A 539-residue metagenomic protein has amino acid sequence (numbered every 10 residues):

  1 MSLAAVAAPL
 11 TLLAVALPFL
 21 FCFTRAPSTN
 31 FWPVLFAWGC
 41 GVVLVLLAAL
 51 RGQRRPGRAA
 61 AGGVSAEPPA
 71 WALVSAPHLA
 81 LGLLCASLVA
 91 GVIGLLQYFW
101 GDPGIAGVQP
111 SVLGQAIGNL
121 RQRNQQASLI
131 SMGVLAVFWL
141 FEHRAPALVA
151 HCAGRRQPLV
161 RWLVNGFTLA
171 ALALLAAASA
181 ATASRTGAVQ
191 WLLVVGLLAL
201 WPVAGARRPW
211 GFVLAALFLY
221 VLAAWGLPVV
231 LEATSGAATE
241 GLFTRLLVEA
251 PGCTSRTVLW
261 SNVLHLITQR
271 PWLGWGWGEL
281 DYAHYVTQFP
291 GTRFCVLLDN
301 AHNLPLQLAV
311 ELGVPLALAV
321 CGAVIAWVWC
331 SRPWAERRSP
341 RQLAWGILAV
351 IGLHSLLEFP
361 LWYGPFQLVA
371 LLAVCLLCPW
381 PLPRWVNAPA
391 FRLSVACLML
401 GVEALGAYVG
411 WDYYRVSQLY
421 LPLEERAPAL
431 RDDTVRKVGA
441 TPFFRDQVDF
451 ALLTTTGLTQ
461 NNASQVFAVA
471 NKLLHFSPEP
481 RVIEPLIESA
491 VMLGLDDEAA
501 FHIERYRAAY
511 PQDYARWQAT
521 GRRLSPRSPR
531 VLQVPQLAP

Functional and structural regions predicted by a protein language model:
M1, R55-S75, A145-V164, W385-P389: Membrane-interfacial, low-structure loops and terminal tails that flank and connect transmembrane helices in multi-pass
V6-T24, A37-R51, P77-V112, G118-G205 (+4 more regions): Alpha-helical transmembrane segments of multi-pass inner-membrane proteins
V112-A127, V248-T257, L298-E311: Short aromatic-rich membrane-water interface segments that cap or initiate transmembrane helices in multi-pass membrane
Q122, S255-L298, P305, G313-L318: TM-adjacent membrane-interface loops and short helices in multi-pass inner/ER membrane proteins
A136, Q190-V195, R338-R392: Transmembrane alpha-helices of multi-pass inner-membrane enzymes
S179-T182, G187, P202-G252, L259 (+3 more regions): A membrane-periplasm/extracellular boundary helix in multi-pass inner-membrane enzymes that assemble envelope glycans
L405-R481, L486, E498: Membrane-interface segments at or immediately adjacent to transmembrane helices that form the boundary between
L495, S525-P539: Alpha-helical linker/edge segments of TPR/alpha-solenoid repeat scaffolds and analogous pre-/post-domain helices
